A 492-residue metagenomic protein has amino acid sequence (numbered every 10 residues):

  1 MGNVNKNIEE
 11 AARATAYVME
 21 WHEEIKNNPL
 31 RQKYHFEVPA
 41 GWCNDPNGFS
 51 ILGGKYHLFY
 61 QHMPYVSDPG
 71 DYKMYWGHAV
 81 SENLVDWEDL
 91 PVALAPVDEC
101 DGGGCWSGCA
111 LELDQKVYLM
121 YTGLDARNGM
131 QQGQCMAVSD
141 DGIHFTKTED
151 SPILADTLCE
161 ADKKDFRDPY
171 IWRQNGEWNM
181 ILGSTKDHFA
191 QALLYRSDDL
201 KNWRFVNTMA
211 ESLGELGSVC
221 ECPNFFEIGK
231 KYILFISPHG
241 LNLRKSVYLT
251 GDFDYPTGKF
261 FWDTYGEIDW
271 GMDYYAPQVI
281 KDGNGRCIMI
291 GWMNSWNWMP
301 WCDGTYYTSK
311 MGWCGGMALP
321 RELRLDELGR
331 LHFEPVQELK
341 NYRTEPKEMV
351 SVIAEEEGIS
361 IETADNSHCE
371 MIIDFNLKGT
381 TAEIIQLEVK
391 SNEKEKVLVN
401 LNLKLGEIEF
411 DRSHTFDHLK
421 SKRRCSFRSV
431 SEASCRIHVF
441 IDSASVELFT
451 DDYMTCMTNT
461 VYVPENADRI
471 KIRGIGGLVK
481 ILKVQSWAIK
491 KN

Functional and structural regions predicted by a protein language model:
M1-D168, W172-L216, E227-G271, G291-M349 (+3 more regions): Beta-rich carbohydrate-recognition and catalytic domains
V18-H22, D254-T264, I268-Y275, I280-N492: Beta-rich accessory regions
E221-F226: Functional cores that coordinate and move charged inorganic groups
